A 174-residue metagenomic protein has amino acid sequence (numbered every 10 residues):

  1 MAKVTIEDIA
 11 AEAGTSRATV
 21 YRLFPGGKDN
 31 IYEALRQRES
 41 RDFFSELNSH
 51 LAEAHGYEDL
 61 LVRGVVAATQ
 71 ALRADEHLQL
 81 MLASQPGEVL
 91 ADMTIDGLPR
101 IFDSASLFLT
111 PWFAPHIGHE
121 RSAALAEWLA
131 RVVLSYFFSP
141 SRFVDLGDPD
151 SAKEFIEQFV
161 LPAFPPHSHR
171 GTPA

Functional and structural regions predicted by a protein language model:
A2-N30, A34: Helix-turn-helix
A34, E46-A74, A126-L129: Hydrophobic alpha-helical connector segments
R36-F44: Short, basic, alpha-helical segments at the C-terminal edge of helix-turn-helix-like DNA-binding modules
F44, L80, V89-E127: Amphipathic alpha-helical packing segments from all-alpha helical-bundle domains
H50-A54, L82, P86, F137-V144: Secondary-structure edge/capping motif, primarily at the C-terminal ends of alpha-helices and the immediately following
V62, V66, F102-T110, A114 (+5 more regions): An amphipathic alpha-helix signature
R63, T69-L98: Amphipathic alpha-helical segments used for helix-helix packing
Q70, A74, E127-L146, V160-H169: Amphipathic C-terminal alpha-helical segment
